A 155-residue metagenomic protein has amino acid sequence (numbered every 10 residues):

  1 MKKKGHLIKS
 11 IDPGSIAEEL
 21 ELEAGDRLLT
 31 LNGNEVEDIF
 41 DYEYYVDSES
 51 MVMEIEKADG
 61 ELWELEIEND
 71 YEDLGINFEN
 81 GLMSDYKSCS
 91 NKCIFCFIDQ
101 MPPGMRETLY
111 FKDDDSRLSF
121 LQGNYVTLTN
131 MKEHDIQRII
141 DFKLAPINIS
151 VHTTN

Functional and structural regions predicted by a protein language model:
M1-D12: PDZ/PDZ-like groove recognition
I16-E21, E43-Y44: Short, surface-exposed secondary-structure edge patches
A17, G25-L28, M53, C96: Terminal peptide-recognition signature
E19-E37: Conserved PDZ fold ligand-binding element
N34-Y42, E61-E64: Short, Lys/Arg- and Gly-enriched loop/turn segments at beta-strand edges
F40-A58, N69-E72: Short, compositionally biased
E61-L62, N69-N155: Conserved Radical SAM active-site core
